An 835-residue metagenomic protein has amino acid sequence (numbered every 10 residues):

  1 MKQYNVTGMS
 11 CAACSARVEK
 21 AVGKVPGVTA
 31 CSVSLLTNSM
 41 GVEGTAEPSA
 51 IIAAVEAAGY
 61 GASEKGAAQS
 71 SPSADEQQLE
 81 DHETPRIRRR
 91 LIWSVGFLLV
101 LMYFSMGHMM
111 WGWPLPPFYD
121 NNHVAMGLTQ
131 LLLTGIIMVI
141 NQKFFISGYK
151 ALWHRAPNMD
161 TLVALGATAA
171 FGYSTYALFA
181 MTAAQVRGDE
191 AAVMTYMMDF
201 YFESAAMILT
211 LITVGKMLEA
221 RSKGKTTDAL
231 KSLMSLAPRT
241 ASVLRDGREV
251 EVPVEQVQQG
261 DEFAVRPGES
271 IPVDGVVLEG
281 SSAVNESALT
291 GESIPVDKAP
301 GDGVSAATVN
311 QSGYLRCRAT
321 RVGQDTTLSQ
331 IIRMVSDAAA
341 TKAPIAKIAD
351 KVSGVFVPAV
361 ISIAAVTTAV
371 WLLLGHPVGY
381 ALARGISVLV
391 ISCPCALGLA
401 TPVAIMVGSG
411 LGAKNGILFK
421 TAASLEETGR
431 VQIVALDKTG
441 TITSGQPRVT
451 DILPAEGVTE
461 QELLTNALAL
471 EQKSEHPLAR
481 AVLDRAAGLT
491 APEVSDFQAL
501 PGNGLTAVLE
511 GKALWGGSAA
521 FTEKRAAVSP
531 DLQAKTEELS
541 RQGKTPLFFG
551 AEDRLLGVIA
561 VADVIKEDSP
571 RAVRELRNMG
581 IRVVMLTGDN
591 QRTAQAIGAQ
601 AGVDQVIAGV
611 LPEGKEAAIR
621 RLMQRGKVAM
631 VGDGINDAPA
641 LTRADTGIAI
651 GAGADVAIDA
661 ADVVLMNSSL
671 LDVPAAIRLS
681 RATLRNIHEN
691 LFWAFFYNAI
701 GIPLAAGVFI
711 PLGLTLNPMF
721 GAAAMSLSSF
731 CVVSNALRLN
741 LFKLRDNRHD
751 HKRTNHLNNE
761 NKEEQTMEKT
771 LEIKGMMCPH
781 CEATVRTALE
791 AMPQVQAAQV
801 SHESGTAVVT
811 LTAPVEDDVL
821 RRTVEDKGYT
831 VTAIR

Functional and structural regions predicted by a protein language model:
M1-A125, K223, S232, R248-E251 (+3 more regions): Flexible metal-binding regulatory segments at protein termini and peripheral loops
A16, T29, P267, V431 (+3 more regions): Conserved ATP-binding TGD loop and adjacent catalytic N/P-domain core of P-type ATPases
P26-S49, F200, K231-D325, A422-A467 (+2 more regions): Conserved cytosolic catalytic loops of P-type ATPases
R86-T240, K351, P718: Transmembrane helix-loop-helix hairpins at the membrane interface
R89, T308, G429-E475, N503-V584 (+2 more regions): ATP-driven catalytic headpiece of P-type ATPases
M110-V124, W153, G172, L411 (+9 more regions): Membrane-embedded alpha-helical bundles of multi-pass transporters
M181-A184, E190-A191, A206-P267, K298 (+6 more regions): Juxtamembrane coupling segments of multi-pass membrane pumps/enzymes
L289, I348, A383, A396-L470 (+5 more regions): Conserved catalytic phosphorylation-site environment of P-type ATPases
